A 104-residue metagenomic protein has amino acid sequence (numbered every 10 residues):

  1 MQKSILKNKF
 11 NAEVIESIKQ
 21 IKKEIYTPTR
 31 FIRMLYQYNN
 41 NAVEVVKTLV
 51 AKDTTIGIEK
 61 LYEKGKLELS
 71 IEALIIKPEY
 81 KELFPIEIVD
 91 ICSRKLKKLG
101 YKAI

Functional and structural regions predicted by a protein language model:
Q2-K23, K97-K98: Charged, compositionally biased N-terminal leader segments and the immediate start of the first structured element
K9-E13, F31, N40, T48-T55 (+3 more regions): Intrinsically disordered, charged low-complexity linkers and terminal tails that flank or connect structured domains
S17-K66: Amphipathic alpha-helical packing elements
E63-I104: Amphipathic alpha-helical binding modules
